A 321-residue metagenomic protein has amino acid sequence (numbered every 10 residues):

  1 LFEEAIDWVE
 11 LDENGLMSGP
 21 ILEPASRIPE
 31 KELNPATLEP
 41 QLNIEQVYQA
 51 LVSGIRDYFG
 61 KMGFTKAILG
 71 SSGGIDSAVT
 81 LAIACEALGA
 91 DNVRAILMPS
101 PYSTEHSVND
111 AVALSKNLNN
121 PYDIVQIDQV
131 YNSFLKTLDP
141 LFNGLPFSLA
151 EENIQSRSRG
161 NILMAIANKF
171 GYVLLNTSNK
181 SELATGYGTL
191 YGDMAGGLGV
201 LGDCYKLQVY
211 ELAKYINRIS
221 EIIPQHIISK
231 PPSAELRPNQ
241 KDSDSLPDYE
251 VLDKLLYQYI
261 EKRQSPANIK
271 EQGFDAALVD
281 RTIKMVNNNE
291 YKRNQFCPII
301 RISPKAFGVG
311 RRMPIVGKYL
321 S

Functional and structural regions predicted by a protein language model:
L1-D7: CN hydrolase (nitrilase-like) catalytic-core segments centered on the catalytic cysteine and neighboring Lys/Glu
D12-G73, S77-S321: ATP/NTP-dependent adenylation/nucleotidyl-transfer catalytic domains that generate, transfer, or process NMP-activated
